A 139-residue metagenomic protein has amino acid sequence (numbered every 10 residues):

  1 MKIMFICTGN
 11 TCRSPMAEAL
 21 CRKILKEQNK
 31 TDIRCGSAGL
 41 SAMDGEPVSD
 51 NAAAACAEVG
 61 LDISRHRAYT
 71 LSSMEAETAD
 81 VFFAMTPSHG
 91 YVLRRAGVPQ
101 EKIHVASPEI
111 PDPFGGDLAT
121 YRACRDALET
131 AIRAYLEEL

Functional and structural regions predicted by a protein language model:
M1-E77, L139: Conserved active-site segments centered on acidic
P15, T86-P87: Alpha-helix N-cap/helix-start capping motif
V81, P87-L139: Phosphate-binding/catalytic loops
